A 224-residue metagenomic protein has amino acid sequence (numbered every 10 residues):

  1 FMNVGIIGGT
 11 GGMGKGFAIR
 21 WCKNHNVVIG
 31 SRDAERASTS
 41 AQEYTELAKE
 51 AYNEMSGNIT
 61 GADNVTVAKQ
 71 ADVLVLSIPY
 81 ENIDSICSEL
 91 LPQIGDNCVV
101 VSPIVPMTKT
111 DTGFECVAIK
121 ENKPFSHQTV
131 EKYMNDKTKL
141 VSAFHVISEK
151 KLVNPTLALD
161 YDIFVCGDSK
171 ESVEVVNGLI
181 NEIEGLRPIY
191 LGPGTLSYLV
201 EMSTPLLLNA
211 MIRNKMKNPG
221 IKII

Functional and structural regions predicted by a protein language model:
F1-L47: NAD(P)+-binding Rossmann beta1-loop-alpha1 motif at the extreme N-terminus of oxidoreductases
I7, Y161-I224: Active-site-lining helix/loop region of Rossmann-like oxidoreductase modules
L47-T60, D96, D136-K139, L186: A short helix-to-beta-strand connector/capping loop
E54-V99, P106-D111: Rossmann-like NAD(P)-binding element
G61, S102, L140-A143, I189-L191: General beta-strand structural signal in soluble alpha/beta enzymes
N82, I104-M107, I147-S148, S169 (+1 more regions): Glycine-rich beta-alpha junction loops
I104-K150: Rossmann-fold NAD(P)-binding glycine/threonine-rich loop
G113-K123, N154-E171: Short beta-strand and adjoining strand-loop segment in the mid-core of the Rossmann-like NAD(P)-dependent dehydrogenase
